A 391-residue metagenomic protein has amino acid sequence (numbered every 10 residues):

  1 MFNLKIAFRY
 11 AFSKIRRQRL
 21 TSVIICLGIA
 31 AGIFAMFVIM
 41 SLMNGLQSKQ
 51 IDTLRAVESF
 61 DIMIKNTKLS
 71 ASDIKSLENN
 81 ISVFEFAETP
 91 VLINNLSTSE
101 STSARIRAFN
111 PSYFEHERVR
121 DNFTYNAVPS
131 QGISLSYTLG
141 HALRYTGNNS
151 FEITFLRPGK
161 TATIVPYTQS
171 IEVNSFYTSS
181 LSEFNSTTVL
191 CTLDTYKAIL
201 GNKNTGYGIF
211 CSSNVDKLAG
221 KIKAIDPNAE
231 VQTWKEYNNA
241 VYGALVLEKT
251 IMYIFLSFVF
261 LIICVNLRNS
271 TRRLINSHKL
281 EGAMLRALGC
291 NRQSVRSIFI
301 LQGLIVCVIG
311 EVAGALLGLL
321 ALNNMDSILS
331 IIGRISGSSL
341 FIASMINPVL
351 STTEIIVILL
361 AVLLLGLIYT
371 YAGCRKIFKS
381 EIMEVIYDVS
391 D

Functional and structural regions predicted by a protein language model:
M1-I33, V389-S390: N-terminal Sec/SRP start-transfer signal
R17-L46, V246-A283, L304-L316, L364-I368: Hydrophobic alpha-helical transmembrane segments of multi-pass inner-membrane transport and secretion
C26, F34-R105, A127-P129, K223-A224: Hydrophobic, regular-secondary-structure patches
N79-L190, D194-L200: A structural signal for hydrophobic secondary-structure junctions, strongest on transmembrane helix-loop-helix units
R157, I164-M252: Mechanotransmission and gating elements of multispan inner-membrane complexes involved in transport and envelope
E281-D326, V357: Transmembrane alpha-helical interface segments in multi-pass membrane proteins
V312-L360, Y371-R375: Short helix-loop junctions at transmembrane helix boundaries
R375-D391: Short cytosolic juxtamembrane segments of multi-pass membrane proteins
